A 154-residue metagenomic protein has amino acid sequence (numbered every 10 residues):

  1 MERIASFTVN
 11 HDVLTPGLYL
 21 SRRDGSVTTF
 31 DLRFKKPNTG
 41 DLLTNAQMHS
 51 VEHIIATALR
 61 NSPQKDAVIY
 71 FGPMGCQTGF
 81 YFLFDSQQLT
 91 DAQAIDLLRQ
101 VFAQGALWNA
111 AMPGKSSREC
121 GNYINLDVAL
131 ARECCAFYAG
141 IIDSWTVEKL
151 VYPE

Functional and structural regions predicted by a protein language model:
M1-N38, V151-E154: Non-catalytic terminal extensions that flank enzyme cores
V27-R60, Y70-F71: Active/ligand-binding-proximal structured segments within catalytic/core domains that scaffold catalytic residues
F34-K36, F80-L89: Short beta-strand-to-loop capping motifs
T44, M48, T90-I95: Short, charged, low-complexity patches
H53-Q64, R99-A103: Short, intrinsically disordered, mixed-charge
L59-V68, L89-A92: Short, solvent-exposed secondary-structure capping/transition elements
M74-G79: Short, conserved phosphate-binding/catalytic loop or strand-edge motifs used in phosphoryl-/nucleotidyl-transfer
L83-D85, D91-E154: Acidic/histidine-enriched segments that form metal/cofactor-coordinating and catalytic pocket/exosite environments
